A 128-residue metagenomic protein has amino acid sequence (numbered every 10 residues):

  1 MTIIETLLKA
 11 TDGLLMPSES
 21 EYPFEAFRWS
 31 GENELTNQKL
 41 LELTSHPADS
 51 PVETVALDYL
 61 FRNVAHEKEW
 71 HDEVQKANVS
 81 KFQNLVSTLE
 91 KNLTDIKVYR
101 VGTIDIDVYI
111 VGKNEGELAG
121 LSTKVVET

Functional and structural regions predicted by a protein language model:
M1-N78, F82-E90: N-terminal "domain-start" segment
E90-T128: Amphipathic alpha-helical binding modules
